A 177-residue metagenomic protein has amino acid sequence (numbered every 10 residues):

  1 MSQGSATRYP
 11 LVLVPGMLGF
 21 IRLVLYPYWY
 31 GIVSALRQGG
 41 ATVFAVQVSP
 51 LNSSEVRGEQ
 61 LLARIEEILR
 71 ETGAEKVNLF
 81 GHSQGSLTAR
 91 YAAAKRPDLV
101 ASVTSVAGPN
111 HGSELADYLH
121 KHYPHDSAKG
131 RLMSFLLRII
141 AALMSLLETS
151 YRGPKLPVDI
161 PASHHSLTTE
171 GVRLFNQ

Functional and structural regions predicted by a protein language model:
M1-S2, A101: Generic signature of intrinsically disordered, low-complexity, basic-rich segments and short cationic peptides
S2-A41: Short, surface-exposed "cap/lid" segments of acyl-processing enzymes
P15, V43, E59-N176: Serine-dependent carboxylesterase/thioesterase catalytic core of lipase-like alpha/beta-hydrolase/SGNH enzymes
G19-F20, L51, H111: Active-site loop signature of alpha/beta-hydrolase-fold enzymes
L25, S53-G58: Phosphate/oxyanion-binding active-site loops and adjacent basic polyanion-contact surfaces
G31-N52, T104: Conserved alpha/beta-hydrolase
